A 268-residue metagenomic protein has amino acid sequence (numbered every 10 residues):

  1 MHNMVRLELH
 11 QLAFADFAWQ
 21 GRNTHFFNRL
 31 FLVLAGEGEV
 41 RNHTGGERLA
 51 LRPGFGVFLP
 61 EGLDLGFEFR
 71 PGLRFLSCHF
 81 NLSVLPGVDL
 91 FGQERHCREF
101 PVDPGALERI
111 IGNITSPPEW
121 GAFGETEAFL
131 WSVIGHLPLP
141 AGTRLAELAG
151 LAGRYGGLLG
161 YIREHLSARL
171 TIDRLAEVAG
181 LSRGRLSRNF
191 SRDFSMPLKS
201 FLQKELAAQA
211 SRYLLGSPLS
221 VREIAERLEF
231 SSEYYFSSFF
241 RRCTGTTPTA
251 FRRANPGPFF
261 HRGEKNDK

Functional and structural regions predicted by a protein language model:
H2-C97: N-terminal regulatory/effector-sensing and dimerization cores that precede helix-turn-helix DNA-binding domains
G36, A106-P117, R154-H165, Q209 (+1 more regions): Solvent-exposed, amphipathic alpha-helical segments
R41, P86-L90, N189, F201 (+1 more regions): Residues that scaffold the ATP/ADP-binding catalytic core of kinase and kinase-like folds
G54, L186-F190, Y235-F240: Short hydrophobic/aromatic patch on the recognition helix
G92-V102, S116-E127, W131-S182, R192-K204: Short, Lys/Arg-enriched, Trp-marked, Pro/Gly-tolerant hinge/linker segments that flank
G160, E164, R169, D173 (+2 more regions): Terminal helix-turn-helix DNA-binding modules in bacterial transcription factors
G245: Flexible loop/cap residues within protein kinase catalytic domains
